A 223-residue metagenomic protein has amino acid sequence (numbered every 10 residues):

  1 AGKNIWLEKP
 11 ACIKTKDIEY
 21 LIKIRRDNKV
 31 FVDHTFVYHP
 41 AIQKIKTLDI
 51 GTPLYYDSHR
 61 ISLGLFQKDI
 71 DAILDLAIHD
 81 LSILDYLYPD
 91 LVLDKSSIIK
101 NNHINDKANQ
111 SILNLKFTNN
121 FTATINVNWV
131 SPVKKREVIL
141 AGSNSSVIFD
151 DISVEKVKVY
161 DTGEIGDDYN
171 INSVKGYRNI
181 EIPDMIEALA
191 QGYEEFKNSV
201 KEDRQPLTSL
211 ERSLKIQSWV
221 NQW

Functional and structural regions predicted by a protein language model:
W6, A11-Q67: A contiguous active-site-proximal alpha/beta segment in oxidoreductase catalytic domains
I18, I42, D80-L84, L189-E194 (+1 more regions): A general structural signal for well-ordered alpha-helical segments in protein cores
I22, K46, D85, N114 (+2 more regions): Non-transmembrane alpha-helical segments in soluble domains of secreted/periplasmic/extracellular proteins
K29, T118, E194-W223: C-terminal helix-rich "cap/oligomerization" subdomain common to oxidoreductases
L63-V133, E137-I139: Rossmann-like dinucleotide-binding domain that binds NAD(P)(H)
H103, N119-G192, S209: NAD(P)-dinucleotide binding in Rossmann-like oxidoreductases
